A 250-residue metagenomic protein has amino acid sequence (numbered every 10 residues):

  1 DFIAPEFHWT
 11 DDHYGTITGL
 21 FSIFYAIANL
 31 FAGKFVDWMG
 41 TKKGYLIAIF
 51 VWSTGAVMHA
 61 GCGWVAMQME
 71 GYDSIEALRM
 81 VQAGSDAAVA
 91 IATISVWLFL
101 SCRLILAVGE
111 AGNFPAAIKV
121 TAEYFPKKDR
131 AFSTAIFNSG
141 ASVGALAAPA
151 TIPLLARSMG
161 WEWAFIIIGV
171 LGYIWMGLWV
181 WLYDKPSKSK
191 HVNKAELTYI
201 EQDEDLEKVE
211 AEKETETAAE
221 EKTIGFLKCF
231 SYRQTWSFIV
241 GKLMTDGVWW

Functional and structural regions predicted by a protein language model:
D1-A26, D73, A77-G84, I91 (+1 more regions): Extracellular/periplasmic helix-loop-helix junction of adjacent transmembrane segments in MFS-like secondary
S22-L30, A145-L146: Residue-level signature of mid-helix packing/kink "hotspots" within the transmembrane helices of 12-pass Major
A28-G40: Helix-to-loop junctions at the C-terminal end of transmembrane segments in multipass secondary transporters
F50-A92: C-terminal ends and interior cores of transmembrane alpha-helices in multi-pass membrane transporters/permeases
C102-A141: Cytoplasmic helix-loop-helix junction between adjacent transmembrane helices in 12-TM secondary transporters
A141-K190: Helix-loop-helix hairpin linking two adjacent transmembrane segments in secondary transporters
S187-I239: Juxtamembrane intracellular "pre-TM" segments in multi-pass secondary transporters
